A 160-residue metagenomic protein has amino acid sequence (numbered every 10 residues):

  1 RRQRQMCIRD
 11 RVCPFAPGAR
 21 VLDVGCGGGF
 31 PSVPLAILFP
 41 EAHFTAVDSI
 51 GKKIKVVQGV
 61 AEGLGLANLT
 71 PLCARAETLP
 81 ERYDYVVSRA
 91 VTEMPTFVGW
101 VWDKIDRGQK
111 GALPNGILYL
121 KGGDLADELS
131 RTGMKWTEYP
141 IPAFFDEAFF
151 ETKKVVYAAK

Functional and structural regions predicted by a protein language model:
Q3-I8: Short, small-residue-biased leader/transition segments that mark boundaries at the very start of proteins
R9-S88, V98: Conserved SAM/SAH cofactor-binding pocket of Class I
C13-F15, I105, Q109-G111: A generic alpha-to-beta junction signature in SAM-dependent methyltransferases
A74, V101, L120-G123: Non-DNA-binding regulatory cores of transcription-related proteins, predominantly C-terminal effector-binding
A90-E93, L125: Short glycine-rich anion-binding loops that position phosphate/pyrophosphate groups of nucleotides and phosphorylated
M94-D103: A short, conserved alpha-helix within the catalytic core of class I
Q109-D124: Conserved beta-strand signature within the Rossmann-like core of class I S-adenosyl-L-methionine
G122-K160: Active-site capping/gating segments
